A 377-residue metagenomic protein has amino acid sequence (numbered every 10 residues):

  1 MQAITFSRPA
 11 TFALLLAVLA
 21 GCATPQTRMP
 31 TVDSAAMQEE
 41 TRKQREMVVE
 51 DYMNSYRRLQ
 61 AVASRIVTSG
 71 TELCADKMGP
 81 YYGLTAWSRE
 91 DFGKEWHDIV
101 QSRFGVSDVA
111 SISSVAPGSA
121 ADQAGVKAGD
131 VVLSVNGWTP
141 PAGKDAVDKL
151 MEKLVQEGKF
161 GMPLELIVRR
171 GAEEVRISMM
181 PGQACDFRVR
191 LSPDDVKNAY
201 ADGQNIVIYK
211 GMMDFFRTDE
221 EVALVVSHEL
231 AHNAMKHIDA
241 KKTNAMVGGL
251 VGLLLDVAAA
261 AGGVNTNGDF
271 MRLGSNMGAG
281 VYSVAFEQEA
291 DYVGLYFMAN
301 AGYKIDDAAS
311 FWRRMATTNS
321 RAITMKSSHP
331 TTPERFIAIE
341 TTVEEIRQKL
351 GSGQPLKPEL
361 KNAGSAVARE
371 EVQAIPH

Functional and structural regions predicted by a protein language model:
V18-G21: C-terminal motif of bacterial Sec signal peptides marking the signal peptidase cleavage site
Q26-P80, R169-A172, G263-T324, S328: Short helix/loop segments within enzyme catalytic domains that coordinate or immediately flank catalytic cofactors
M53-A110, S178-M180, D186, R190-L191 (+1 more regions): PDZ/PDZ-like peptide-tail recognition elements
A120, V207-L224, G280: Short pre-active-site segment immediately N-terminal to the catalytic Zn-binding motif
A121-A146: Conserved PDZ fold ligand-binding element
K149-R190: PDZ-domain C-terminal substructure recognizer with occasional recognition of PDZ-binding tails
M212, R217-E221, L230-M246, Y303: Catalytic Zn2+-binding segment of zinc metalloproteases
D291, K304-D306, S310-H377: Extracytoplasmic and endomembrane cell-envelope/extracellular-matrix remodeling and assembly machinery
